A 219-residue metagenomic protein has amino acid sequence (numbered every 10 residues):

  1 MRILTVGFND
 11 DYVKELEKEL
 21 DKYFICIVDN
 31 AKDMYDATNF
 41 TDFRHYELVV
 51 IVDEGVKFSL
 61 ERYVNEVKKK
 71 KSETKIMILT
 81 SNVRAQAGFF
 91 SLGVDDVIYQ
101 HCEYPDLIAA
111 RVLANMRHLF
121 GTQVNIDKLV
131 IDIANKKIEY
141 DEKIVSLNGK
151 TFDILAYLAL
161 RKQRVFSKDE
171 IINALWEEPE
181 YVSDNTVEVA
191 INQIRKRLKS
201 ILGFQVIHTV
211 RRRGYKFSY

Functional and structural regions predicted by a protein language model:
M1-L20, I25-N30, A37-T38, V49-I51 (+1 more regions): Conserved acidic segment of CheY-like receiver
V13, D33-T38, H45-K71, I76 (+1 more regions): Conserved phosphotransfer microenvironments
M34-A37, G88-G93, I171: Residue preferences within the helical output face of two-component receiver
V64-I126: Basic, amphipathic DNA-recognition helix from helix-turn-helix-like DNA-binding domains
F120-I126, V145-S146, I191-Y219: DNA-binding patch around the recognition helix
V130-F152, F217-Y219: A structural micro-motif at secondary-structure boundaries
K137, I144-S146, D153-A190, L198-I201: Positively charged, aromatic-enriched patches within helix-turn-helix-type DNA-binding elements, predominantly
